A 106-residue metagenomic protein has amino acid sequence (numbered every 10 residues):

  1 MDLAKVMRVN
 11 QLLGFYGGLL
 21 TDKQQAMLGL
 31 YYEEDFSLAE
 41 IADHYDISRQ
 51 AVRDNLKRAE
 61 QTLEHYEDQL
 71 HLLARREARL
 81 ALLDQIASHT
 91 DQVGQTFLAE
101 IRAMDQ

Functional and structural regions predicted by a protein language model:
A4-Y16: Short, Lys/Arg-enriched N-terminal segment that forms or immediately precedes the first helix of a structured domain
G18-Q24, D91: Short helix-coil-helix linker/hinge
D22-E34: Short amphipathic alpha helix immediately N-terminal
S37-A39, Y45: Helix-turn-helix DNA-binding elements, focusing on the entry/boundary residues of the two helices that contact DNA
I41-A42, V52: Hydrophobic positions on the alpha-helical face of helix-turn-helix-like DNA-binding modules
N55-R58: Residues within the DNA-recognition helix of helix-turn-helix
E60-E67: C-terminal flanking helix
A81-Q106: Helix-turn-helix/homeodomain-like alpha-helical modules used for DNA recognition and transcription-factor dimerization
